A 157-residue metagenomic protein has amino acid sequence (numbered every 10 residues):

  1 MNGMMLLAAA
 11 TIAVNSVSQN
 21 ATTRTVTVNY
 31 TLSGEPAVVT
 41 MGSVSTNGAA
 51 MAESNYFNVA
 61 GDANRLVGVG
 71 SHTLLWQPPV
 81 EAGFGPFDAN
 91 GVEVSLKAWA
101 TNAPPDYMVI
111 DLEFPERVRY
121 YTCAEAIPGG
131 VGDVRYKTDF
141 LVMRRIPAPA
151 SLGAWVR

Functional and structural regions predicted by a protein language model:
M1-A10: Sec-dependent, cleavable N-terminal signal peptides
A8, S54, T73-L74, Y121-E125 (+1 more regions): A short linear-motif detector with a strong N-terminal bias
A9-P105: Long, compositionally biased, intrinsically disordered segments
G91-R157: Short, compositionally biased
